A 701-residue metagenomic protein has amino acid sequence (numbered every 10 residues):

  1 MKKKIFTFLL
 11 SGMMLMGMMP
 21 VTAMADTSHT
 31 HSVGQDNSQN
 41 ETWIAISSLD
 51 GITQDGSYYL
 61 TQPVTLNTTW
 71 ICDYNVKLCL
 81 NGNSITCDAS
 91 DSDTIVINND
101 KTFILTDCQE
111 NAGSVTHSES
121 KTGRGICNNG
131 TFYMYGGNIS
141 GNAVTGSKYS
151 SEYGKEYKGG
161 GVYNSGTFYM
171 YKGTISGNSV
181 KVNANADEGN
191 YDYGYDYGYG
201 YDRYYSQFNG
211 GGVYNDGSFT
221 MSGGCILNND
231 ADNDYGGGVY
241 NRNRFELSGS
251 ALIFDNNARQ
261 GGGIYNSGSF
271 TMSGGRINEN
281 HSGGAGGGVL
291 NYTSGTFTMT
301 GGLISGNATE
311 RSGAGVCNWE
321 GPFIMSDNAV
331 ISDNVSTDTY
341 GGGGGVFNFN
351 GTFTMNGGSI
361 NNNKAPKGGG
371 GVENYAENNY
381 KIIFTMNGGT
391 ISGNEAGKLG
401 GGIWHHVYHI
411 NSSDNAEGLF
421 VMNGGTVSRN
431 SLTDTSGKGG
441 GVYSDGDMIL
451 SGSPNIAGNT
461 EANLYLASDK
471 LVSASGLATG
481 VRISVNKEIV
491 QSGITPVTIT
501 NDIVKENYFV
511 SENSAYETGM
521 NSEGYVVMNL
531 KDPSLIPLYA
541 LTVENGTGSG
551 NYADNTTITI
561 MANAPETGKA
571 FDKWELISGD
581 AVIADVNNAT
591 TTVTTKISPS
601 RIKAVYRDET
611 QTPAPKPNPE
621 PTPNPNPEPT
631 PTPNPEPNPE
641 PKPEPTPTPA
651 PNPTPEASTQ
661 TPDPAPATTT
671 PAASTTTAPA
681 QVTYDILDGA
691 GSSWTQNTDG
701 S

Functional and structural regions predicted by a protein language model:
M1-A25, V162, V213, V239 (+3 more regions): Gram-positive cell-envelope targeting signals
T22-I52, S451-Y539, A581, E609-N618 (+6 more regions): Extracellular/surface-exposed low-complexity segments
S47-T53, T65-D73, L78, D93-I97 (+3 more regions): Short, T/G/N/S-enriched strand-turn elements that build extracellular solenoid repeat scaffolds
L60, L78, M134, M170 (+11 more regions): Extracellular/surface recognition and adhesion modules
T65-K77, T86-C108, T116-F132, G154-G166 (+9 more regions): Extracellular beta-strand-rich solenoid/capping regions of secreted or surface-exposed proteins that bind or remodel
G82-D91, T106-T122, Y135-K158, Y171-N209 (+13 more regions): Beta-strand-rich solenoid/repeat architectures in extracellular/passenger domains of polysaccharide-targeting enzymes
I560-T567: Acidic, Ser/Thr
S578-V593: Surface-exposed, flexible coil segments in extracellular/virion-facing regions
